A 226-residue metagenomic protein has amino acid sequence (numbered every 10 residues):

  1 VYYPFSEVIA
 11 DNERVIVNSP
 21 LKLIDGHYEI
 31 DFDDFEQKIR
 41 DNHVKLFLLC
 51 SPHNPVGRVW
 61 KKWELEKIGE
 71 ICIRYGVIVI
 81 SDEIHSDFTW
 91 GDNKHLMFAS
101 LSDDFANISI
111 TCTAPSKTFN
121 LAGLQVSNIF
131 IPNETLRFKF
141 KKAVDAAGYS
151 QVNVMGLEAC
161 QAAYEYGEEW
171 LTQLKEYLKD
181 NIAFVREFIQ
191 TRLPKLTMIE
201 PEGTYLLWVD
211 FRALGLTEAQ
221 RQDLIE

Functional and structural regions predicted by a protein language model:
V1-E226: PLP-dependent class I/II
